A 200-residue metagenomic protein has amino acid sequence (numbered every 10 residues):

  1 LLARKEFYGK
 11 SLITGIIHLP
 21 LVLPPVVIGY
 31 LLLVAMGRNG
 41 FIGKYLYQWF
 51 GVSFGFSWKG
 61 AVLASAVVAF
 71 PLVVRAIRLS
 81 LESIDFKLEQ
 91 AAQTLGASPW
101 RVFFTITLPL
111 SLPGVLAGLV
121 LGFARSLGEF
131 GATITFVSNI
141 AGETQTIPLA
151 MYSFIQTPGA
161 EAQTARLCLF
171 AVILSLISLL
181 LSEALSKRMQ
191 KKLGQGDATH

Functional and structural regions predicted by a protein language model:
L1-I17, S80, K87, P99 (+2 more regions): Transmembrane-helix boundary motif in ABC transporter permease subunits
L1-L32, E89, P113, D197-H200: Cytoplasmic-entry segments and transmembrane alpha-helices of multi-pass inner-membrane transporters
K5-I13, F41-I42, S57, K87 (+3 more regions): Membrane-helix interface segments
G29-A66, F136-I140: Membrane-interfacial helix termini and adjacent extracytoplasmic/periplasmic loops of multi-pass transporters
G37-N39, V115-S153: Non-cytoplasmic
V74-I77, L81, D85, P99-A132: Transmembrane alpha-helices
I134-A184, H200: Interhelical loop and adjacent transmembrane-helix boundary motif in polytopic membrane transport permeases
S186-H200: Short cytosolic juxtamembrane segments of multi-pass membrane proteins
